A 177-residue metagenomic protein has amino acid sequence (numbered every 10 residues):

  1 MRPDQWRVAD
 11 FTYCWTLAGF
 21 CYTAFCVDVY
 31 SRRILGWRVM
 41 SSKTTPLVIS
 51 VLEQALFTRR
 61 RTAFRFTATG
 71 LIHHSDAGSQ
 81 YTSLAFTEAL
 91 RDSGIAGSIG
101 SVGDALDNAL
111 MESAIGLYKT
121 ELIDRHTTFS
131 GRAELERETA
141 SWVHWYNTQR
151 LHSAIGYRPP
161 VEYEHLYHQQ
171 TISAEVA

Functional and structural regions predicted by a protein language model:
M1-A177: Charged DNA-binding/catalytic regions of mobile-element recombinases
